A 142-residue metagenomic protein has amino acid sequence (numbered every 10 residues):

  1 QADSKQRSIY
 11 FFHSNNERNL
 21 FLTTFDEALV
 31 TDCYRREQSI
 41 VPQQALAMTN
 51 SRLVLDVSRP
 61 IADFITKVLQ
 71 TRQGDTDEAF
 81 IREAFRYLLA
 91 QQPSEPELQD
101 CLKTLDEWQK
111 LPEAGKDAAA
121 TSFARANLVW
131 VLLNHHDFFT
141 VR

Functional and structural regions predicted by a protein language model:
Q1-L88, Q92, L132-R142: An acidic, gly/pro-interrupted, aromatic-rich
V54, D77, I81, E97 (+1 more regions): Hydrophobic (often cysteine-bearing) scaffold residues that line and stabilize catalytic clefts of nucleotide/cofactor
T71, K110-L111: Alpha-helix boundary/capping detector
Q99-K110: Amphipathic alpha-helical segments that form the core helices of the histone-fold
E113-D117: Intrinsically disordered, low-complexity Ser/Thr- and acidic-rich flexible linkers and loops, especially at boundaries
L128: Globin-like tetrapyrrole-binding proteins
